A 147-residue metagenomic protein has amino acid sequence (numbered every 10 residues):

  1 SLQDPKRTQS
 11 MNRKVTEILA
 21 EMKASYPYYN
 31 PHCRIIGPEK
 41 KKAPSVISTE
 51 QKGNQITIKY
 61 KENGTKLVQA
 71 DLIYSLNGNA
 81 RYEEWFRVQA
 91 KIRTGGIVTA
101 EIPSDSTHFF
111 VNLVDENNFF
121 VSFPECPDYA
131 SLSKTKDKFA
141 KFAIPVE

Functional and structural regions predicted by a protein language model:
L2-Q69, I73-L76, I92-G95, T99-D105 (+2 more regions): Long, internal low-complexity/basic segments
G78-Y82: Asp-box/BNR beta-propeller loop motif
E83-G95: Solvent-exposed serine/threonine-rich low-complexity stretches and specific carbohydrate-binding patches
